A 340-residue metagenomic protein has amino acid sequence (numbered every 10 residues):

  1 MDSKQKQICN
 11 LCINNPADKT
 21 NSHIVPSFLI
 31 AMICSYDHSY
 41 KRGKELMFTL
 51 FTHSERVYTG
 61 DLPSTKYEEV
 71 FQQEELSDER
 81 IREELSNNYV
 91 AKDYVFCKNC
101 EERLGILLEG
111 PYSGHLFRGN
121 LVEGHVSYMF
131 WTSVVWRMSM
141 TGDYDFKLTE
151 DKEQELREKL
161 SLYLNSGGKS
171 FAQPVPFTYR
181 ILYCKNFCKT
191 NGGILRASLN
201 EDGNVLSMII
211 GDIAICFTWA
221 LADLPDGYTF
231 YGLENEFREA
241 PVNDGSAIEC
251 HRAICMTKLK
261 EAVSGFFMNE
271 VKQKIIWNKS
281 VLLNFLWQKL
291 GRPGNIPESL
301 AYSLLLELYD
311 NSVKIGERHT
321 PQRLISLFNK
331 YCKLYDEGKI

Functional and structural regions predicted by a protein language model:
M1-D18, L107, N120-S133, S198-L199 (+2 more regions): Conserved, well-structured beta-alpha core segment at the onset of a catalytic domain
M1-V95, N99: An N-terminal structural lobe/cap that precedes and organizes the functional/catalytic core across diverse proteins
I30, V134-V135, L156, L160: Generic hydrophobic, helix-prone segments enriched in Leu/Val/Ile
D37-H38, M47-T49, E123-H125, E236-F237 (+1 more regions): Short, surface-exposed, polar/charged, turn-prone segments marking secondary-structure boundaries
D37-K44, H115-N120, T149, D226-Y228 (+1 more regions): Generic alpha-helical propensity signal that fires on short helical segments and nearby coil/disordered stretches
R42, L50-S54, V126-W131, A247-R252: Short C-terminal domain-edge/linker segments immediately following a structured domain
H53-E153: Catalytic cores of phosphodiester-bond-cleaving enzymes
E150-I340: C-terminal, charged low-complexity interaction regions
